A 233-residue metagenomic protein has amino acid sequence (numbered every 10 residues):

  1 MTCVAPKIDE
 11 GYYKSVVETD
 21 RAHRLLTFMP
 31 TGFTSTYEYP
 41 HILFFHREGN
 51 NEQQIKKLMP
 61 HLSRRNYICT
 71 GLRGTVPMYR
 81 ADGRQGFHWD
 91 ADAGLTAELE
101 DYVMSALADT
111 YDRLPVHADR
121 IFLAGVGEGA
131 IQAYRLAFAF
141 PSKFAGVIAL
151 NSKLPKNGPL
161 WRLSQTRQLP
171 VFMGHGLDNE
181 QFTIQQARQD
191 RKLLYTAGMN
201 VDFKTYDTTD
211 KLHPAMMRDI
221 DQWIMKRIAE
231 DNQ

Functional and structural regions predicted by a protein language model:
V4-Y12, V17-F33, P40-V116: Serine-hydrolase catalytic machinery in alpha/beta-hydrolase-like enzymes
P40, Y67, A145, L169-P170: Alpha/beta-hydrolase fold active-site loops
H46-R47, Y111, A137-F138, S152 (+1 more regions): Cell-envelope and extracellular/periplasmic
R73, A124, L150-N151, G174 (+1 more regions): Alpha/beta-hydrolase-fold catalytic nucleophile elbow
G74-M78, L154, D210: Alpha/beta-hydrolase active-site loop signature
D119-R167: Primarily recognizes the serine-hydrolase "nucleophile elbow" in alpha/beta-hydrolase and SGNH/GDSL folds
F172-G174, I184-Q233: C-terminal catalytic histidine-bearing segment of alpha/beta-hydrolase fold enzymes
